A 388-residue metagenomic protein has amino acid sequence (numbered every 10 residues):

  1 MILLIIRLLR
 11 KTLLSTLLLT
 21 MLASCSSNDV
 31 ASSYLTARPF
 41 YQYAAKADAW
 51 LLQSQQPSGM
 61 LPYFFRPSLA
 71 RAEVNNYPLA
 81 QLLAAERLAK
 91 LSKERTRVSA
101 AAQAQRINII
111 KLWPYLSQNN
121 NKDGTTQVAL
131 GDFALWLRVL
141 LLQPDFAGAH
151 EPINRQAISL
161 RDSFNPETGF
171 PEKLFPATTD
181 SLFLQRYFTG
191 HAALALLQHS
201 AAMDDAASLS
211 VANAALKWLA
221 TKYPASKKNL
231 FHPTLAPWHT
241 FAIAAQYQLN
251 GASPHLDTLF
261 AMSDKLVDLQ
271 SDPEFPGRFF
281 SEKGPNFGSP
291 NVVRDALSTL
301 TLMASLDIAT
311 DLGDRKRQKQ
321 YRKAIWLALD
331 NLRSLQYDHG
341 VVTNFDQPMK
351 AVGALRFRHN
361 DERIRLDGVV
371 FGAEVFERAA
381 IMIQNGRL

Functional and structural regions predicted by a protein language model:
L4-L13: Bacterial N-terminal signal peptides that target proteins for export
N28-K90, A101-N119, H150-F170, S271-E274 (+3 more regions): Low-complexity, Ser/Thr/Pro/Gly-enriched N-terminal "stalk/linker" regions
S33-A45, K90-N108, L141-I158, Q198-N213 (+3 more regions): Structural helix-adjacent loops and short alpha-helical linkers that scaffold large soluble proteins
S54-Y63, E73-Y77, D272, G277-T301 (+1 more regions): CBM-like carbohydrate-recognition segments
V74-S92, V128-L142, L184-S200, F231-Q248 (+2 more regions): Well-ordered alpha-helical segments within folded domains of soluble proteins
S159-L209, N213-T221: Solenoidal tandem-repeat scaffolds enriched in leucines and small polar residues
L219, Y223, N229-L230, T234-V293: Eukaryotic tandem repeat interaction scaffolds
